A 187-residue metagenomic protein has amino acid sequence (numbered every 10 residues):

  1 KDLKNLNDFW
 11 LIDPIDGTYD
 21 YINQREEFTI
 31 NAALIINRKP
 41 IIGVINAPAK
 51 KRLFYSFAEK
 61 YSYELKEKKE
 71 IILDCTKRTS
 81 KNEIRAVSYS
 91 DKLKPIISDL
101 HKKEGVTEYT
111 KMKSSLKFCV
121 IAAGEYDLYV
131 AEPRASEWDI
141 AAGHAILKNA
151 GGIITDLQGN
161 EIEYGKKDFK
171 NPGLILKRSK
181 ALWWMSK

Functional and structural regions predicted by a protein language model:
K1-N37, V44: Flexible, acidic active-site loops/lids enriched in D/E/S/T/G that coordinate Mg2+ and/or position polar
L6-N7, V106, Y126: Short, high-confidence coil segments that cap the C-terminus of an alpha-helix and link into the following beta-strand
D13-D16, D20, K117, D127 (+1 more regions): Acidic active-site catalytic centers that drive phospho-/nucleotidyl reactions and related ester hydrolyses
I15-D16, N37, A49-K50, G151 (+1 more regions): Residue-level recognition of short loop/turn positions
G17-T18, A86, I121, L147: Conserved S/T- and glycine-rich ATP-binding loop of Class I adenylate-forming
A32-C119, N171-K187: Acidic beta-strand-loop-alpha-helix segment within the catalytic core of divalent metal-dependent phosphate-processing
D99-K103, C119-K187: Oxyanion/phosphate-interacting regions
